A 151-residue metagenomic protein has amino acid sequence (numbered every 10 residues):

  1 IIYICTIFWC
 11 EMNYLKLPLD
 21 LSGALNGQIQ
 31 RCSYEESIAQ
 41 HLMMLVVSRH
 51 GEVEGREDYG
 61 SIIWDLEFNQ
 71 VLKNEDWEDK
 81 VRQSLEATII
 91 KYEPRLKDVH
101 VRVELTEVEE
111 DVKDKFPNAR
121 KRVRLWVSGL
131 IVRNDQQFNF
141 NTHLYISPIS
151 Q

Functional and structural regions predicted by a protein language model:
Y3-E75, E109-Q151: Immediate N-terminus of the mature polypeptide
G60-D111: Acidic, low-complexity glycine/serine/threonine-rich segments
